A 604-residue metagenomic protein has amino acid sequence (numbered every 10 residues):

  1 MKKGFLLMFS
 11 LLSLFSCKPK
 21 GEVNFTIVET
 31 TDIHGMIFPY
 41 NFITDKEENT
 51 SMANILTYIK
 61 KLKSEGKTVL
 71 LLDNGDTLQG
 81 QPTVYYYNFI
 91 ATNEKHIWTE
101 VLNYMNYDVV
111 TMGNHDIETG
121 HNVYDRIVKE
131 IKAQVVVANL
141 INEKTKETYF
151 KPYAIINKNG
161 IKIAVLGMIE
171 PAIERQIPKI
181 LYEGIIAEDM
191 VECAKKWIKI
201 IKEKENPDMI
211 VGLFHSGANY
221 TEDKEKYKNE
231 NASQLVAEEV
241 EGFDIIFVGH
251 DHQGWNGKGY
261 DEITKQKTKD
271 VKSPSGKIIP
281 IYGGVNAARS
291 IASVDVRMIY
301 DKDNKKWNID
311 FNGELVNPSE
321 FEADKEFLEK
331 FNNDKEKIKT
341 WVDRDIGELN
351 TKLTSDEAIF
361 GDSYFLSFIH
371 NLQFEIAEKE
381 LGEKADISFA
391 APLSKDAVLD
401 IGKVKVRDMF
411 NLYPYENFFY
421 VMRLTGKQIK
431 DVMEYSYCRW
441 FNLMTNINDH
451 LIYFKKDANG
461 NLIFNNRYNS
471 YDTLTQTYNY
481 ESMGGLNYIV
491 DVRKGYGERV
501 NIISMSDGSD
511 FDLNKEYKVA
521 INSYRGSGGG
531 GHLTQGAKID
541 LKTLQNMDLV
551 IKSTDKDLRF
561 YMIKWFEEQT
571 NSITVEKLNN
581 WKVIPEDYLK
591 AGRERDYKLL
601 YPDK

Functional and structural regions predicted by a protein language model:
M1-G4: Positively charged n-region of N-terminal signal peptides that target proteins for export
L6-M8: Sec-dependent N-terminal signal peptides
S10-S16: Hydrophobic h-region of N-terminal signal peptides that target proteins for export in Gram-negative bacteria
C17-N317, F365, I369-L372, L381 (+1 more regions): Acidic, metal/ion-coordinating pockets
V23-T26, G35-D45, N49-S64, Q176-V191 (+3 more regions): Catalytic centers of hydrolytic enzymes
